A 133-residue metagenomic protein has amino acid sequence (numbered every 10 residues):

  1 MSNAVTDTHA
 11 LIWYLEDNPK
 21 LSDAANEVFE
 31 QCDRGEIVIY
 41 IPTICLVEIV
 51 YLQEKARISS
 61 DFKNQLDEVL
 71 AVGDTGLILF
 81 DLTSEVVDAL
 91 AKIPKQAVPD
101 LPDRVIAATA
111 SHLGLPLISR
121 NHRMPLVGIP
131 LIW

Functional and structural regions predicted by a protein language model:
M1-I41, R57-E68, L113: Short, well-structured N-terminal submotif of metal-dependent ribonuclease cores
V5, Y40-T43, D81, I118: Short aromatic/basic micro-patch
A10, C45, V86, I106 (+1 more regions): Alpha-helix capping/helix-boundary segments
P19, T43, S84, N121-H122: Alpha-helix N-cap/helix-start capping motif
I49: Phosphate/NTP-binding elements of NTP-utilizing enzymes
D74-R120: Active-site neighborhoods of divalent-metal-dependent phosphate/nucleic-acid chemistry enzymes
G128-W133: Active-site regions of enzymes building and remodeling cell-envelope glycoconjugates
